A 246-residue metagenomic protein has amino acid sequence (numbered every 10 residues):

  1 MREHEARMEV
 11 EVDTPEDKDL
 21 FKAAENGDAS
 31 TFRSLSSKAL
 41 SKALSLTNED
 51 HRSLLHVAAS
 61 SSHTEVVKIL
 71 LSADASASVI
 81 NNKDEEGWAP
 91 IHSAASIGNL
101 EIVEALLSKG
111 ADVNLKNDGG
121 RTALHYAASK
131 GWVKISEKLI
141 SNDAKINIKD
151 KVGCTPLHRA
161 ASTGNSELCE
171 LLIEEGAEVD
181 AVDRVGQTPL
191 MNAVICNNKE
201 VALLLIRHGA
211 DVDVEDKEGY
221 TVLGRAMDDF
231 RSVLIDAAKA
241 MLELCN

Functional and structural regions predicted by a protein language model:
R2-D19, N142, E175, R207-N246: Ankyrin-repeat-protein effector appendages
T31, E65-V66, E101-I102, K134-I135 (+3 more regions): Conserved ankyrin/ankyrin-like repeat signature
S36-K42, K68-S78, E104-A111, E137-K145 (+3 more regions): Ankyrin repeat domain, specifically the short helix-to-loop turn at the C-terminus of the second helix of each repeat
S45, S78-N81, N114, N147 (+2 more regions): Ankyrin-repeat junction/capping positions
T47-N48, D84, N117, D150 (+2 more regions): Ankyrin repeat boundary/linker residues
